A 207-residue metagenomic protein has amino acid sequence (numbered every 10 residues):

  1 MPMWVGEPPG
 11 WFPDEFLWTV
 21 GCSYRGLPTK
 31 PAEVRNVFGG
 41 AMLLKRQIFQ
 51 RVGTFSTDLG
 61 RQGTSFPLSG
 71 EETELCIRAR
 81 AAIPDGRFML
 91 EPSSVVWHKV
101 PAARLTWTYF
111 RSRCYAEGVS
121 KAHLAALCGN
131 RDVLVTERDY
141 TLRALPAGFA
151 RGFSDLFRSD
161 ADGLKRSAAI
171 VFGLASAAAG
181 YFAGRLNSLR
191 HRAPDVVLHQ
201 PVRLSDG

Functional and structural regions predicted by a protein language model:
M1-W11: Conserved donor NDP-sugar-binding/catalytic core segment of glycosyltransferases
P13-F16, S56-R61, L105: Short glycine/proline- and charge-enriched loop/turn segments that cap or connect secondary-structure elements
P13-V34: Short, flexible, basic/aromatic active-site loop/helix in glycosyltransferases
N36-F38: Activation loop
G40, K45, F66-C76, H98-K99 (+1 more regions): Conserved N-terminal glycine/acidic-rich loop preference
M42, Q47-V52, L59-S94: A short, conserved alpha-helix in the catalytic core of glycosyltransferases
G86-G173, A177: Active-site-adjacent helix/loop segment of glycosyltransferases that harbors family-specific signature motifs
D155-G207: Membrane-interface aromatic/basic loop that binds lipid-linked glycans or pyrophosphate carriers, typified by
